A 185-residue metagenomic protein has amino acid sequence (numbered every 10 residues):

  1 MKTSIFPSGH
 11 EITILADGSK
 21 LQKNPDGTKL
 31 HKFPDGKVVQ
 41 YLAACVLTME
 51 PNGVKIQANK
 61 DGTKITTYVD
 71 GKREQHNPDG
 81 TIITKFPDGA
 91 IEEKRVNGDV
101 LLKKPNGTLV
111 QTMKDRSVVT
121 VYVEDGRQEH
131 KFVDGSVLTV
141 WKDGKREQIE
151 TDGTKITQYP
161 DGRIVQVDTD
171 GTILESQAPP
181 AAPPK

Functional and structural regions predicted by a protein language model:
M1-K185: Repetitive, compositionally biased segments used for assembly/scaffolding
